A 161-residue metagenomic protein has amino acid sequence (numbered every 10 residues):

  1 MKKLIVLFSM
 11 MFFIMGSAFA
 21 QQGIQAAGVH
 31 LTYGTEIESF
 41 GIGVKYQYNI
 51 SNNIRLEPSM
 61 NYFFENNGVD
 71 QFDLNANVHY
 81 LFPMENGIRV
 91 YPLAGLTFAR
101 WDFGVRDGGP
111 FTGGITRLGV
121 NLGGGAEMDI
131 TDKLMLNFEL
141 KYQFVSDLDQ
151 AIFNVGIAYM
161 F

Functional and structural regions predicted by a protein language model:
M1-I24: Cleavable N-terminal export/targeting peptides
Q21-Y33, P92: Transmembrane beta-strand segments of Gram-negative outer membrane beta-barrel proteins
H30-I42, F63-Q71, N86, Q143-F153: Solvent-exposed loop/turn segments connecting transmembrane beta-strands in outer-membrane beta-barrel proteins
T35-G43, S59, T112, T116: Surface-exposed strand-loop-strand hairpins of Gram-negative outer-membrane beta-barrel proteins
Q47-G109, R117-V120, M128-L136, F153-N154 (+1 more regions): Gram-negative (and chloroplast) outer-membrane scaffold detector with strong preference for beta-barrel transmembrane
L136-Q143: Low-complexity, intrinsically disordered Gly/Pro/Thr-rich segments
